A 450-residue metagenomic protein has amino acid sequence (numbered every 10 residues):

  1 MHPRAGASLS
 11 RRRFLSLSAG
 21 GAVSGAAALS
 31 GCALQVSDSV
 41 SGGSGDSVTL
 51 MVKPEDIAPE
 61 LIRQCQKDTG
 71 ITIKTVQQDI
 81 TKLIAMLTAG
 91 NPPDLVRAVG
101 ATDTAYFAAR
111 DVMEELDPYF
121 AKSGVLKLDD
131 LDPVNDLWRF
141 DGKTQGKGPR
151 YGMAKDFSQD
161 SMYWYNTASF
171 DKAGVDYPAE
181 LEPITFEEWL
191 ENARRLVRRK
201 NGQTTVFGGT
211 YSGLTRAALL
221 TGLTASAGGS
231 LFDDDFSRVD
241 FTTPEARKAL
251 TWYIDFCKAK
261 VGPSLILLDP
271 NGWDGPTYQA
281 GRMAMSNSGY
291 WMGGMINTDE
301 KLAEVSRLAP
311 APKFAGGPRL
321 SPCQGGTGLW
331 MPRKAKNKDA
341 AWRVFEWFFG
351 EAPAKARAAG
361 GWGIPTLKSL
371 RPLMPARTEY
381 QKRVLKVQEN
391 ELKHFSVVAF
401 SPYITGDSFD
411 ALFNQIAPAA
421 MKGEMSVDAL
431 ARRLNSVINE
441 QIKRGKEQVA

Functional and structural regions predicted by a protein language model:
M1-V112, K122-L128, A315-P318, T327 (+7 more regions): Conserved N-terminal structural module of periplasmic/extracytoplasmic solute-binding proteins
K67, T88-A89, I254-V261, T298-I364 (+2 more regions): Extracytoplasmic/periplasmic substrate-recognition and gating elements
V76-A85, P183-E188, L265-Q279: Short helix-initiation/N-cap motifs at beta->coil->alpha
D103-D160, R307-A309: Hinge/lid segment of periplasmic solute-binding proteins
D117-P133, A179-E182, K200-G209, G229-K248 (+2 more regions): Short, solvent-exposed loop/beta-turn-alpha elements that line the ligand-binding surface or hinge of extracytoplasmic
G142-D156, S161, E187-V239, M283: Extracytoplasmic/periplasmic solute-binding protein
Q145, A309-P310, A359-A411, Q415 (+1 more regions): Long, aromatic- and glycine/proline-rich binding clefts that accommodate carbohydrate-like moieties
A193-R195, D235-L267, A311: Glycine-centered hinge/linker elements that transmit conformational signals in sensory and ligand-binding systems
